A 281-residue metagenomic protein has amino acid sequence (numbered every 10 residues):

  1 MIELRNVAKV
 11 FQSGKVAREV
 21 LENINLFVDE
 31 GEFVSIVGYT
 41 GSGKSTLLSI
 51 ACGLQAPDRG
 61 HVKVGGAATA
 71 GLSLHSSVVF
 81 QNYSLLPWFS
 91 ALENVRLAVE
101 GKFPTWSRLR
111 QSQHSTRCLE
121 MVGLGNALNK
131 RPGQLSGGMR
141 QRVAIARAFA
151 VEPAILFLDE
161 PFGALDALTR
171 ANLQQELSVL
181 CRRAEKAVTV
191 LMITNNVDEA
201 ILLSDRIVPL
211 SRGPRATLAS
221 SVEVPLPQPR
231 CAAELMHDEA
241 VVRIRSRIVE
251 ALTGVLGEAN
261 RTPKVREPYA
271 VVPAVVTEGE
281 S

Functional and structural regions predicted by a protein language model:
V37-Y39: The feature captures the beta-strand-to-loop junction immediately N-terminal to the Walker
C52: Helix-to-loop junction immediately C-terminal to a conserved catalytic motif
G60-L72: Conserved ABC transporter NBD signature motif
F89-A98, I201: Short coil-to-helix segment of the ABC ATPase nucleotide-binding domain corresponding to the Q-loop/switch region
R108-A127, S178-V179: Conserved ABC ATPase "signature" region
K130, V151: Conserved signature/switch motifs of ABC ATPase nucleotide-binding domains
R131-L135, M139: Conserved ABC ATPase signature
L156-D159: Catalytic Walker B motif of ABC-type/P-loop ATPase nucleotide-binding domains
